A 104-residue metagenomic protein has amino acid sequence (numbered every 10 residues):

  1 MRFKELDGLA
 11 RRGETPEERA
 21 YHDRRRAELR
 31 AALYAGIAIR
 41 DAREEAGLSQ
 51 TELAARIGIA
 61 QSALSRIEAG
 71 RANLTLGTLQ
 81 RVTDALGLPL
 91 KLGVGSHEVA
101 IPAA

Functional and structural regions predicted by a protein language model:
M1-I37, V99-A104: N-terminal flexible/basic segments that precede or flank functional cores
F3-K4, L9, I37-A54, R81: Short basic helix-loop element that most often maps to the first helix and adjoining turn of HTH DNA-binding modules
A32, I57, L92-G93: Short amphipathic alpha-helix starts
I57-N73: Recognition helix of helix-turn-helix/homeodomain-like DNA-binding domains that insert into the DNA major groove
R71, L86, H97-V99: The DNA-recognition helices of helix-turn-helix-type DNA-binding domains
G77-G93: DNA major-groove recognition helix of helix-turn-helix/homeodomain DNA-binding modules
